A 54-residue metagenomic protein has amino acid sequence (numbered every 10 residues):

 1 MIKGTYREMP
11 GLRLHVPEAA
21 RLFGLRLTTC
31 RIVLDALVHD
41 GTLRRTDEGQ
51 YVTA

Functional and structural regions predicted by a protein language model:
M1-L12: Short helix->loop/beta-hairpin flanking segments within DNA-binding domains
P10-L22: Short acidic, hydrophobic short linear motifs in intrinsically disordered regions
L14, T28, R45-T46: A local structural micro-motif
H15, E48-A54: Short, cationic-aromatic polyanion-contact patches
L25-A36: Short amphipathic alpha-helical interaction segments
V38-E48: A short, conserved structural fragment
